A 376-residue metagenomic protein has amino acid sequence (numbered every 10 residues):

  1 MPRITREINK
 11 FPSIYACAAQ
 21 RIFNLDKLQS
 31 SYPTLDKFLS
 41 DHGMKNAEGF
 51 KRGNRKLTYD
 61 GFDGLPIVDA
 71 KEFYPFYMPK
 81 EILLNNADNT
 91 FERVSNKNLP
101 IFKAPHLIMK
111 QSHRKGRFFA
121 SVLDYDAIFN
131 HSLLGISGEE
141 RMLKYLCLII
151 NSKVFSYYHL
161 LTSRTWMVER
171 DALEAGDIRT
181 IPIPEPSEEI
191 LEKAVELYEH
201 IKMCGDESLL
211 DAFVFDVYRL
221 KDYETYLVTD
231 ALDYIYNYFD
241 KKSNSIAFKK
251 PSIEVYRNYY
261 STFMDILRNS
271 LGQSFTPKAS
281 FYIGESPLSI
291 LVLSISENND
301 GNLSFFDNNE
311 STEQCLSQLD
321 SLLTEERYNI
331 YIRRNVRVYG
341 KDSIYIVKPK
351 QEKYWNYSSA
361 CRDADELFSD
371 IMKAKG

Functional and structural regions predicted by a protein language model:
M1-G135, E139: Polyanion-binding catalytic cores of nucleic-acid enzymes and NTP/SAM-utilizing transferases
P2-K51, D63, V68-F73, P184-G376: Non-catalytic DNA-recognition/assembly elements of restriction-modification systems
Q29, K103, A127-N130, E140 (+6 more regions): Conserved structured core elements
P75-K80, K110-F129, K144, L148 (+4 more regions): Short, ligand-facing micro-motifs at secondary-structure edges
F91, S132, I136, E169-I181 (+2 more regions): Short amphipathic alpha-helical patches
S95-L99, I136-E140, V168-D171, T180 (+3 more regions): Short, charged/polar micro-motifs that form catalytic or ligand-binding hotspots
M109, S152, I181, Y218: Hydrophobic, well-ordered secondary-structure elements that form the walls of internal hydrophobic environments
L134-T180, S187-I190, Q351-G376: Basic, amphipathic alpha-helical recognition segments used for DNA target recognition
